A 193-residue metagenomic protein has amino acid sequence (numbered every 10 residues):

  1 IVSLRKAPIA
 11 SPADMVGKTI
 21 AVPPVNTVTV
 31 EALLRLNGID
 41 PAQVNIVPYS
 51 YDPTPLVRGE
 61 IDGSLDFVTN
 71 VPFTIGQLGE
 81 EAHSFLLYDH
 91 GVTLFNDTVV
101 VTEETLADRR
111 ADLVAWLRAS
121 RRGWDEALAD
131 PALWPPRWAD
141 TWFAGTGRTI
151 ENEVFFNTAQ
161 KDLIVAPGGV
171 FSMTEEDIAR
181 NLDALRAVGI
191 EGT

Functional and structural regions predicted by a protein language model:
I1, V16, A42, I61 (+5 more regions): Residues at structural and domain junctions
I1-S3, P8-L78, V92-N96, A179: Bilobed "Venus flytrap"/periplasmic-binding protein-like clamshell domains and structurally analogous long
A7, Y51-A144: Pocket-lining segment of extracytoplasmic ligand-binding domains
S11-P12, E103, E175: Structural motif detector for alpha-helix initiation sites
A107-E191: Secondary-structure end/capping motifs
